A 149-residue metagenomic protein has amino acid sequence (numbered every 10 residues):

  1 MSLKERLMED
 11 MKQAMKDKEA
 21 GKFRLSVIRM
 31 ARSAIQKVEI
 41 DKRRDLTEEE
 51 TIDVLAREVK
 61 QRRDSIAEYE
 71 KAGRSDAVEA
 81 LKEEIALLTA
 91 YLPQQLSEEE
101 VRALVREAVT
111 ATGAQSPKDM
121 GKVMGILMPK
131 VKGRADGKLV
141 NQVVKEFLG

Functional and structural regions predicted by a protein language model:
S2-Y91, Q95-G113, P117, M124-G125 (+2 more regions): N-terminal cationic and glycine-rich segments that engage phosphates or anionic surfaces
R134-A135: Short, basic interhelical loop/turn and adjoining N-cap of the next helix at nucleic-acid- or acidic-partner-contacting
K138: Key DNA-contact positions within bacterial/archaeal DNA-binding proteins
